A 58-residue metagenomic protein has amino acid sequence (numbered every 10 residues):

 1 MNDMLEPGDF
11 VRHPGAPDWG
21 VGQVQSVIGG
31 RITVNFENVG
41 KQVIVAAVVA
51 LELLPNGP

Functional and structural regions predicted by a protein language model:
M1-A16: Short coil-to-beta transition motif at edge beta-strands of beta-rich domains
W19-V27: Short beta-strand-centered aromatic/proline hotspots
I28-G29, V48: Residue-level signal for tight coil/turn positions that link beta-strands
I32-E37: SH3/SH3-like beta-barrel fold
K41-P58: Intrinsically disordered, low-complexity, charged/polar segments
